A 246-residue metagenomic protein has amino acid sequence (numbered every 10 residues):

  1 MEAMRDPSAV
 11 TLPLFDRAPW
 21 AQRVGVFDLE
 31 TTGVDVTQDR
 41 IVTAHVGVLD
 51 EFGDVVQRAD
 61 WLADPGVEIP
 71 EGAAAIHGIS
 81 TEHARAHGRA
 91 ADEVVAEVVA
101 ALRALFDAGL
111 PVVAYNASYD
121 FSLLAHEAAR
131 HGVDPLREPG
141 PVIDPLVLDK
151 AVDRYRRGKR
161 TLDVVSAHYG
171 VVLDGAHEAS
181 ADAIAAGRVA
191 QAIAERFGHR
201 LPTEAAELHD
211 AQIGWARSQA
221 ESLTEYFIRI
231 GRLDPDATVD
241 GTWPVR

Functional and structural regions predicted by a protein language model:
M1-V42, L49-Q57, I79, R85-R246: DEDD superfamily 3′-5′ metal-dependent exonuclease/proofreading module
V48, A63-V67, G88: Short glycine-rich, polar/acidic loop-and-turn segments at beta strand-coil junctions
Q57-H77: Short, surface-exposed acidic-centric catalytic microdomains
